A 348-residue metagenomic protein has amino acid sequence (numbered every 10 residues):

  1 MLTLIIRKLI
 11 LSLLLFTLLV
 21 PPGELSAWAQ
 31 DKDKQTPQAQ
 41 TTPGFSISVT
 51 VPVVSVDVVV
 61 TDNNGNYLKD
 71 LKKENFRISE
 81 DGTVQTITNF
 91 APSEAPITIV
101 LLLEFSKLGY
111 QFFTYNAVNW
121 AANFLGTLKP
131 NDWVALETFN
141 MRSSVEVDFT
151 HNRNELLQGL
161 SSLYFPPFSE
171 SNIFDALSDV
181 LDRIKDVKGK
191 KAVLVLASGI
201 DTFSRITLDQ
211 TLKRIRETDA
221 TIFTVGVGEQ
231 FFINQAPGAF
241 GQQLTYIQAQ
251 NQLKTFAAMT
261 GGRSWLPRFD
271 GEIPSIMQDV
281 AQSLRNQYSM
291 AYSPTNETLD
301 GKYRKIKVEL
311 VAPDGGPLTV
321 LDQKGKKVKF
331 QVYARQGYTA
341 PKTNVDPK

Functional and structural regions predicted by a protein language model:
M1-R7: N-terminal secretory signal peptides that target proteins for export/translocation
I10-G23: Bacterial N-terminal signal peptides
L25-K348: Scaffold/interface architecture of coatomer-like assemblies
